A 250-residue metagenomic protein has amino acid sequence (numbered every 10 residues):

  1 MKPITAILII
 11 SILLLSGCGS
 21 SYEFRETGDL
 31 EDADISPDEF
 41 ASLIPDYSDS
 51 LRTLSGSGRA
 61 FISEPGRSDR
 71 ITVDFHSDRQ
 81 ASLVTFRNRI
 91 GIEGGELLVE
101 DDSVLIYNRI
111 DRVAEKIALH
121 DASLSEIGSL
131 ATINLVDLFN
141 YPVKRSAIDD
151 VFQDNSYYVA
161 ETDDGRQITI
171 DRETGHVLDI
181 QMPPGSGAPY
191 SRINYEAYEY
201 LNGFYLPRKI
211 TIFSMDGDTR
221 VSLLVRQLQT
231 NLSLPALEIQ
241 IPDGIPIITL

Functional and structural regions predicted by a protein language model:
M1-C18: Sec-dependent bacterial lipoprotein signal peptides
C18-T72, P246-L250: N-terminal leader/targeting segments and the immediate start of mature chains
F40-A41, N108-Q167, I239-D243, I247-T249: Flexible, processing/modification-adjacent segments and terminal tails in exported/periplasmic/extracellular proteins
S48-I110: N-terminal mature ectodomain segment of secretory-pathway/periplasmic proteins
F61-R67, L83-I90, V136-S146, S156-T162 (+1 more regions): Short, solvent-exposed secondary-structure boundary motifs
R70-D74, G94-E96, A114-K116, Q167 (+2 more regions): Well-ordered beta-strand positions in beta-sheet-rich domains
A81-S82, V104-L105, A114, S156-Y158 (+1 more regions): Hydrophobic residues embedded in beta-strands of well-ordered beta-sheets
F152-L250: Gly/Pro-enriched, hydrophobic low-complexity segments that function as extracytoplasmic propeptides/linkers
